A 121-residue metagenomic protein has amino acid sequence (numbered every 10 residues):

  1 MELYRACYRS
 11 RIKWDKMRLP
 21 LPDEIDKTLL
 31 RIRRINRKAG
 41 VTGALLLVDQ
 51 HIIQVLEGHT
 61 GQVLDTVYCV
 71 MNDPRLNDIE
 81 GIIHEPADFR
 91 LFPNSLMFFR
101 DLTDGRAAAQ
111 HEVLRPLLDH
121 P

Functional and structural regions predicted by a protein language model:
M1-P121: Charge-rich, low-complexity N-terminal segments
